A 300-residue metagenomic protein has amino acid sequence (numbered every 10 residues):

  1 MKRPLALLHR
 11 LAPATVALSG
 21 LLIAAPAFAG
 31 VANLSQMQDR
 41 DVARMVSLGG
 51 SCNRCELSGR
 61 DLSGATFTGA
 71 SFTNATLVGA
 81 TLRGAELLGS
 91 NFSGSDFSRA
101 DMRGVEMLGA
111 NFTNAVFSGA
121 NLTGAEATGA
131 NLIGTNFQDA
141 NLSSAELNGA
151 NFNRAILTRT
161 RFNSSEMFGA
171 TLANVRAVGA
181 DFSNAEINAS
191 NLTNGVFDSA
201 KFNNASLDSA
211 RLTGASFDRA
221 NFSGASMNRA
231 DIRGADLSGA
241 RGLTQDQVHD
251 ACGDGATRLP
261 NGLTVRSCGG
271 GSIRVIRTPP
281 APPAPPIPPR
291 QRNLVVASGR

Functional and structural regions predicted by a protein language model:
M1-L5, N293-R300: Composition-driven recognition of long, C-terminal low-complexity regions enriched in serine/threonine
K2-T15: Bacterial N-terminal signal peptides that target proteins for export
L11, F28-R290, V296-G299: Tandem repeat scaffolds
